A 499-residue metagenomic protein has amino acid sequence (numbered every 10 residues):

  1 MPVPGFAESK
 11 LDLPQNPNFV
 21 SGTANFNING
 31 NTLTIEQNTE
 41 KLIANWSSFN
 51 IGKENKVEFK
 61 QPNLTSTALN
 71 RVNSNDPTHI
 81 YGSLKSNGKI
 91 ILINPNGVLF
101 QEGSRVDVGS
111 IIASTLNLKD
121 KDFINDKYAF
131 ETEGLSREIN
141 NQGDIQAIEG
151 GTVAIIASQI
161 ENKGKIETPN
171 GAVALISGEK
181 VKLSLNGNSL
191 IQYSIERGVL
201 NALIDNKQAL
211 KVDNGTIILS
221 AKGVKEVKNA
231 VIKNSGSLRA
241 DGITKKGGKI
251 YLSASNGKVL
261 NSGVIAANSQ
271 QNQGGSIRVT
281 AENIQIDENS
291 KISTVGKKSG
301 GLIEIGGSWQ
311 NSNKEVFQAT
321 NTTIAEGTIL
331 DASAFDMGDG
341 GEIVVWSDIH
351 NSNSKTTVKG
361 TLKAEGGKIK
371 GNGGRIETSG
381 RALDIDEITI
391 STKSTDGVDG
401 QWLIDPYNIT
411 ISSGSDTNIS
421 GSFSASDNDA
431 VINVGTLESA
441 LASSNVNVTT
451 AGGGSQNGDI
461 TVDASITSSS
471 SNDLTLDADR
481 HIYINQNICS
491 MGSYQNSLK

Functional and structural regions predicted by a protein language model:
M1-K499: Extracellular and secretory-pathway beta-repeat/beta-biased strand scaffolds
